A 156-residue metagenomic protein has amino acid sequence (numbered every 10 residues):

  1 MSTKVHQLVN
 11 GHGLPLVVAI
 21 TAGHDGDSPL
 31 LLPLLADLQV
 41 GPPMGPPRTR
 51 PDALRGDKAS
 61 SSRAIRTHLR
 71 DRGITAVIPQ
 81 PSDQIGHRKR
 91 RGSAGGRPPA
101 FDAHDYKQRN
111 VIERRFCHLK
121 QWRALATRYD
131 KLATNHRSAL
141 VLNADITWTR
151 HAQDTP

Functional and structural regions predicted by a protein language model:
M1-N10, V17: Active-site-proximal, Lys/Arg-enriched surface segment that forms a nucleic-acid-binding/basic interface patch
N10, V18-T21, G56-K58: Short His-Asn-centered micro-motif
P15-V18, A126: Short small-residue beta-strand/loop micro-motif enriched in glycine and branched aliphatics
V17-I20, S28-L31, A64-T67, R88 (+1 more regions): A short secondary-structure junction signal
A19-M44: Active-site beta-loop-alpha junctions of metal-dependent nucleic acid enzymes, especially the RNase H-like/DDE
L31, D57, L142: Residue-level signal for inorganic ion chemistry
P43-L132: Helix-centered, glycine/charged polyanion-binding patches within enzymatic domains that contact phosphate-containing
A139-P156: Charged phosphate-binding loop/patch that engages nucleotide di/tri-phosphates or the phosphate backbone of nucleic
